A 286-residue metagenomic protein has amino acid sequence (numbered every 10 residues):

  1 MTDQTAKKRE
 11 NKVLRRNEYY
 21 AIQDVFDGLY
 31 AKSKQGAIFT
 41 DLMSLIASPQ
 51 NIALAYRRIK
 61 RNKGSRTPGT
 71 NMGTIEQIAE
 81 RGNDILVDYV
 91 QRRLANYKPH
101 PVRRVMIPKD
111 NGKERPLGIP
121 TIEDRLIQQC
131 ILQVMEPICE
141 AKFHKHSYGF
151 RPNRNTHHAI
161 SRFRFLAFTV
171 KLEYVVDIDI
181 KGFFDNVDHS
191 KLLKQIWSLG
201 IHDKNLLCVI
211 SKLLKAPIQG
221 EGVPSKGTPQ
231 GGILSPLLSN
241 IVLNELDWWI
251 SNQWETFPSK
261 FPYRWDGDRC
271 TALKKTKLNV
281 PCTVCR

Functional and structural regions predicted by a protein language model:
M1-D84: Non-catalytic, polymerase-adjacent accessory regions of viral genome-replication enzymes
T2, N17, A21, I38 (+7 more regions): Duplex nucleic acid-engaging cores and interfaces of nucleic-acid transaction enzymes
A55-I59, C130, V209-L214: Short alpha-helical scaffolding segments that buttress acidic/His motifs in well-ordered protein cores
Q77-P99: Amphipathic alpha-helical blocks
L86, L94, P101, K142-H146 (+2 more regions): Conserved polymerase palm-domain catalytic core
R92-L94, K98-V102, E114, T121-L126 (+1 more regions): Acidic, glycine-rich two-metal-ion catalytic cores of nucleic acid-processing enzymes
V105-K113, G222: Residues forming anionic-ligand binding surfaces in small-molecule and nucleic-acid pockets of primarily soluble enzymes
I127-M135, L238-V242: Active/ligand-binding-proximal structured segments within catalytic/core domains that scaffold catalytic residues
